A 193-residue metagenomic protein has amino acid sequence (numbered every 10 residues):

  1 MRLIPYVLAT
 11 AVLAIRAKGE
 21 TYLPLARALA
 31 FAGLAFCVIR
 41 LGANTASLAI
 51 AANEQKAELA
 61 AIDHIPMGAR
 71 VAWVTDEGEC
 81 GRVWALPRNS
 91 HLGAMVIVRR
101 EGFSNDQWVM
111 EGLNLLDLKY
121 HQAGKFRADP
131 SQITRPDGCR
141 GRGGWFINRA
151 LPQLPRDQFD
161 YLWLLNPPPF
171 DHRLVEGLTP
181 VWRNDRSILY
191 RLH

Functional and structural regions predicted by a protein language model:
M1-T10, Y22: Membrane-helix boundary/interfacial segments in multi-pass membrane proteins
V7-A17, V71: Hydrophobic cores of alpha-helical transmembrane segments in multi-pass inner/ER membrane proteins, independent
L13-N44: Signature aromatic-anchored transmembrane alpha helix within multi-pass, membrane-resident enzymes that catalyze glycan
L23-G33, E54-H64, V74: Membrane-interface module
V38-I62: Hydrophobic alpha-helical transmembrane segments in integral membrane proteins
A51, A61-G143, P155-P167, Y190: Short periplasmic/luminal acceptor-recognition loop of GT-C membrane glycosyltransferases, typified by
N148-P152: Short, acidic/polar
W163-H193: Solvent-exposed soluble domains appended to multi-pass membrane proteins
